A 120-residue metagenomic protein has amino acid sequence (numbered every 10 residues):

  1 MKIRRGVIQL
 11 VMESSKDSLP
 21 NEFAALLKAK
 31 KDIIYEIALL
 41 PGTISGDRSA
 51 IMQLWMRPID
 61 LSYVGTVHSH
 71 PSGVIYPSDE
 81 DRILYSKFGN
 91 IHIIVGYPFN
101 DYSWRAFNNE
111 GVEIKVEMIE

Functional and structural regions predicted by a protein language model:
M1-Y63, S72-E120: Conserved beta-strand-loop surface patch within small alpha/beta domains used for substrate/adaptor or ligand engagement
T66: Conserved, mostly hydrophobic/aromatic
